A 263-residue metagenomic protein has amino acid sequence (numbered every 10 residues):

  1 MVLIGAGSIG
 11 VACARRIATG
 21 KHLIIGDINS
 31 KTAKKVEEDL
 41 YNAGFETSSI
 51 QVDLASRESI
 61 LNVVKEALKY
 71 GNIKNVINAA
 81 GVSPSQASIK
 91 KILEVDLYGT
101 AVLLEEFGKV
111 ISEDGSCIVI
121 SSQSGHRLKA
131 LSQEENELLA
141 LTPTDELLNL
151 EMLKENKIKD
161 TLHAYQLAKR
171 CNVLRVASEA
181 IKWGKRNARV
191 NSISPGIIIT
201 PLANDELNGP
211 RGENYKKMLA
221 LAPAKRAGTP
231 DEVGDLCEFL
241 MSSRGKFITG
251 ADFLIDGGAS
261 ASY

Functional and structural regions predicted by a protein language model:
M1-I24: Canonical Rossmann dinucleotide-binding motif of NAD(H)/NADP(H)-dependent dehydrogenases/reductases, specifically
G20-K35: Conserved glycine-rich Rossmann-like NAD(P)H-binding loop of the short-chain dehydrogenase/reductase
L40-E58: Rossmann-fold cofactor-recognition segment
I77-P84, S121, G258: Conserved NAD(P)H cofactor-binding loop of Rossmann-fold oxidoreductase domains
P84-Q86, E113-R186, I197-I198: Catalytic loop of short-chain dehydrogenase/reductase
R189, I248-G250: Short, small/polar-rich loop/turn modules that mediate ligand/substrate recognition or access, typified
A222-V233, R244: A conserved structural motif in NAD(P)-dependent oxidoreductases
